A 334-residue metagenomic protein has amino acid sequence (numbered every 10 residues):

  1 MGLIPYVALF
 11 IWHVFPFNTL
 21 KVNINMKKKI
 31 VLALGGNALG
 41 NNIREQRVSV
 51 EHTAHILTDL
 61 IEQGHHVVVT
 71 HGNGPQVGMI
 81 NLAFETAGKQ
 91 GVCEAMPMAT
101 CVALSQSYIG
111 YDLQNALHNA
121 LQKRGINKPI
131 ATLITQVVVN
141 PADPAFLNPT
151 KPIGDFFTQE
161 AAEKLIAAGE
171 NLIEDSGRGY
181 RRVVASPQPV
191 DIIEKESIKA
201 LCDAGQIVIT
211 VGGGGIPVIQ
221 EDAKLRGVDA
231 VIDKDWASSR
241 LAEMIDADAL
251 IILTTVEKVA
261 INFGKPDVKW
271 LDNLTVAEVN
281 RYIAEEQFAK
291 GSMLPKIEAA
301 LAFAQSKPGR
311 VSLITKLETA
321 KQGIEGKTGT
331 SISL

Functional and structural regions predicted by a protein language model:
I4-P5: Extracellular interaction modules
N18, N23-N25: Intrinsic-disorder-associated, low-complexity terminal segments enriched in Asp/Asn/His/Tyr and depleted of Lys/Arg
N25-L334: C-terminal catalytic "cap/lid" subdomain
